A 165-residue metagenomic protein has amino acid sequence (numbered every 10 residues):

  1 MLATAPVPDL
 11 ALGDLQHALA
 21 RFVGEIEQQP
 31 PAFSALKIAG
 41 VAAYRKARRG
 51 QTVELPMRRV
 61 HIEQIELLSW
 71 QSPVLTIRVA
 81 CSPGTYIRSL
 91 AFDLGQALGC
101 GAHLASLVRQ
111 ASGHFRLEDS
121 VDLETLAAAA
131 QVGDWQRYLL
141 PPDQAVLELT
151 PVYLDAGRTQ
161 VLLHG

Functional and structural regions predicted by a protein language model:
M1-L10, L19, A32-S34, T52 (+1 more regions): Flexible, glycine/proline-enriched loop segments at strand-loop-helix junctions that form or flank small-ligand binding
T4-A5, G13-R21, E63, L68 (+2 more regions): Accessory RNA 3′-end/elbow-binding domains used by RNA modification enzymes
D9-Y44: Long, charge-rich intrinsically disordered scaffolds of nucleic-acid metabolism proteins
S34, I38-E63: Extended alpha-helical targeting/anchoring segments, especially N-terminal organellar/secretory targeting helices
L36, K46, A80, R109 (+1 more regions): Short glycine- and Lys/Arg-enriched binding-loop motifs that mark or flank ligand-binding interfaces
K37, A43, V53, Y86-I87 (+3 more regions): Short, flexible micro-motifs
G40, L90, L162: Residue-level signal for inorganic ion chemistry
T52-G84, R88-G99: The conserved catalytic core of RNA pseudouridine synthases
